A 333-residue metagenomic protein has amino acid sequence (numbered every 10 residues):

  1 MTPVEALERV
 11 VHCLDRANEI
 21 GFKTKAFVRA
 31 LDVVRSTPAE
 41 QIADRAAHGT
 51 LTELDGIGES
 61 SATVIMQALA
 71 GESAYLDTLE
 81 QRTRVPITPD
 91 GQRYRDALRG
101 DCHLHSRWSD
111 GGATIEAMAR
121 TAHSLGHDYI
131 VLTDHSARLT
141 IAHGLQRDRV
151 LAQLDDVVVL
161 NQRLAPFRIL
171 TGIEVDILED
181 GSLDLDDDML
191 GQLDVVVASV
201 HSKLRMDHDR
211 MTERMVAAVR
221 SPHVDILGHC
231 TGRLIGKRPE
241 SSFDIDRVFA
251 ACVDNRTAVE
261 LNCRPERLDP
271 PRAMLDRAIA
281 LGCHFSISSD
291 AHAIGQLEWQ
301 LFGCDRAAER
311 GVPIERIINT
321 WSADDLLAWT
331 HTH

Functional and structural regions predicted by a protein language model:
M1-Q92: Long, highly charged, low-complexity intrinsically disordered interaction regions that mediate electrostatic DNA/RNA
A74, L79-L98, I115-G126, A137-F167 (+1 more regions): Charged catalytic cores and adjacent phosphate/nucleic-acid-binding surfaces used for phosphate/nucleic-acid chemistry
C102-R107, Y129-T133: Ser/Thr-glycine-rich phosphate-binding loops at phosphate-binding pockets of nucleotides, nucleotide cofactors
V131-L132, I173-V175: Core AdoMet radical
I169-T171: Short beta-strand elements
